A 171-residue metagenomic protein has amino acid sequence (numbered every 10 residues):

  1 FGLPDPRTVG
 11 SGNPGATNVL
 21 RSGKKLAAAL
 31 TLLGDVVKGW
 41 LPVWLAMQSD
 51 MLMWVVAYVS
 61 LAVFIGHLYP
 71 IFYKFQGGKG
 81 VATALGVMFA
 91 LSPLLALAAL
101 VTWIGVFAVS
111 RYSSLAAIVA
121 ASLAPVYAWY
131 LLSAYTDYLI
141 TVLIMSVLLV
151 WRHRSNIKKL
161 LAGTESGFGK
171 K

Functional and structural regions predicted by a protein language model:
F1-A27, K158-K171: Cytosolic, membrane-interface loops and tails of multi-pass inner-membrane proteins
D5-N13, F72-L85, Y112-A120: Short, non-helical or kinked segments that cap or interrupt transmembrane helices
T17, G66-Q76, W103-S110, R154-K158: C-terminal ends of transmembrane helices
L20-G23, A46-S49, V81-S110, S122-L131: Interfacial segments of multi-pass membrane proteins
A27-L33, V37-I71, L94, W103-G105 (+1 more regions): Nucleotide and nucleotide-moiety/phosphate-recognizing core
G34, K38, P42, A46 (+10 more regions): Alpha-helical transmembrane segments in multi-pass membrane proteins
L97, S113-A120, A134-M145: Loop-to-transmembrane alpha-helix initiation sites
D137-K171: C-terminal membrane-associated helical module and adjoining short loops/tails
